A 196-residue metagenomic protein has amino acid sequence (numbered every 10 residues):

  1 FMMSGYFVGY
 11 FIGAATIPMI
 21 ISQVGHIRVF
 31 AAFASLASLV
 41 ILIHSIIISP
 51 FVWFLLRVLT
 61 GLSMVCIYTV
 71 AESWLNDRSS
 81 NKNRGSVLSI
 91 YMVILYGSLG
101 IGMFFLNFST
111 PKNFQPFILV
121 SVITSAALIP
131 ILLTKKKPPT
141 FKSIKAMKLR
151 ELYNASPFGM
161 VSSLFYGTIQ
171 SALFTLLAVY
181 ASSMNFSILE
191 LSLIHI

Functional and structural regions predicted by a protein language model:
F7-F11, A15, L99-G100: Residue-level signature of mid-helix packing/kink "hotspots" within the transmembrane helices of 12-pass Major
G13-G25: Helix-to-loop junctions at the C-terminal end of transmembrane segments in multipass secondary transporters
G25, I46-I48: Helix-breaking motifs and short loop linkers at transmembrane-helix boundaries and internal kinks in secondary membrane
R28-L42: Structural signature of the two symmetry-related core transmembrane helices
F51-L59: Paired small-residue
V58-V93: Cytoplasmic helix-loop-helix junction between adjacent transmembrane helices in 12-TM secondary transporters
S121-F141: C-terminal membrane-cytosol helix-exit motif in multi-pass small-molecule transporters
I194-I196: Conserved small/polar residues in nucleotide/adenosyl-binding loops
